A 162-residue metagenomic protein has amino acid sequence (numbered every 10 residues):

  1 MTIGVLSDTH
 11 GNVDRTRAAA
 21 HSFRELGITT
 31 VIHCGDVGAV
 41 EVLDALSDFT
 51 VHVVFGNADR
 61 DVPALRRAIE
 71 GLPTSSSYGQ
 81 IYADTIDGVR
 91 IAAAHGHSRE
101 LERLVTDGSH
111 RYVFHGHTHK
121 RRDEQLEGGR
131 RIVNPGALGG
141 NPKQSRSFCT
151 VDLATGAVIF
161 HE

Functional and structural regions predicted by a protein language model:
T2-H10, R90-G96, R130-G136, F160: Active-site-proximal beta-strand elements of phosphoester/diester hydrolases
T2-T85: Core catalytic region of metal-dependent phosphoesterases/phosphodiesterases, especially metallo-beta-lactamase-like
H10-R15, G38-E41, A58-A64, S98-R103 (+3 more regions): Active-site environment of divalent metal-dependent phosphoester hydrolases
E25, S77-D87, S109, L126-E127 (+1 more regions): Binuclear metal-dependent phosphoesterase catalytic core
I32, H52-V54, Y112-F114, R131-V133 (+1 more regions): Hydrophobic/aromatic beta-strand patches that form the interior of the parallel beta-sheet core in alpha/beta enzyme
L46-D48, V105-G108, E127: Short, conserved loop/helix-junction motifs that constitute active-site signature segments in enzyme catalytic cores
A64-G71, A93-R99, T118-R121, L153-I159: Short flexible/disordered coil segments
G79-K120: Internal catalytic-core helix/loop-beta-alpha segment that presents or stabilizes conserved functional determinants
